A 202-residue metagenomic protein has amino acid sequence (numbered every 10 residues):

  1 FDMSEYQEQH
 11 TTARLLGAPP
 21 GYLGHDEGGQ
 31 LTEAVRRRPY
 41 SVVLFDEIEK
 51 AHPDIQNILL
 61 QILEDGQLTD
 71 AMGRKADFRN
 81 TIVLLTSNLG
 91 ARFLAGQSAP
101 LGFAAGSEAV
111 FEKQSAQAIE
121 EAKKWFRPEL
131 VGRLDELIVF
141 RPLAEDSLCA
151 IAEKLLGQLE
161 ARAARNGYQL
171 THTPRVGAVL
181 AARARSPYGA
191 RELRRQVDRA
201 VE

Functional and structural regions predicted by a protein language model:
F1-E202: AAA+ P-loop NTPase nucleotide-binding core of proteostasis motors
